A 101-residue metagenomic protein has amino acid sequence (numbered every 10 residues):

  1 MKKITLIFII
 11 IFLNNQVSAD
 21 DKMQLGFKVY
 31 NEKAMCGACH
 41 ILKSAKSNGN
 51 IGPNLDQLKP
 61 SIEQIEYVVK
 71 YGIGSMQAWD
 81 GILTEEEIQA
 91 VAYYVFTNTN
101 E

Functional and structural regions predicted by a protein language model:
M1-Q24, V68-V69, I82, Y94-E101: Post-cleavage N-terminal segment of exported redox proteins
T5-L6, M35, A90: Hydrophobic side chains within alpha-helical segments
L13-Q16, K33, K59: Residues at alpha-helix boundaries and short interhelical turns
Q16, C39-L42, I62: Generic hydrophobic-segment detector
D21-L42, Q57, Y71: Sequence/structural segment immediately N-terminal to covalent heme-attachment motifs in c-type and related
G49-E101: Extracytoplasmic electron-transfer domains, predominantly the class I c-type cytochrome c fold
